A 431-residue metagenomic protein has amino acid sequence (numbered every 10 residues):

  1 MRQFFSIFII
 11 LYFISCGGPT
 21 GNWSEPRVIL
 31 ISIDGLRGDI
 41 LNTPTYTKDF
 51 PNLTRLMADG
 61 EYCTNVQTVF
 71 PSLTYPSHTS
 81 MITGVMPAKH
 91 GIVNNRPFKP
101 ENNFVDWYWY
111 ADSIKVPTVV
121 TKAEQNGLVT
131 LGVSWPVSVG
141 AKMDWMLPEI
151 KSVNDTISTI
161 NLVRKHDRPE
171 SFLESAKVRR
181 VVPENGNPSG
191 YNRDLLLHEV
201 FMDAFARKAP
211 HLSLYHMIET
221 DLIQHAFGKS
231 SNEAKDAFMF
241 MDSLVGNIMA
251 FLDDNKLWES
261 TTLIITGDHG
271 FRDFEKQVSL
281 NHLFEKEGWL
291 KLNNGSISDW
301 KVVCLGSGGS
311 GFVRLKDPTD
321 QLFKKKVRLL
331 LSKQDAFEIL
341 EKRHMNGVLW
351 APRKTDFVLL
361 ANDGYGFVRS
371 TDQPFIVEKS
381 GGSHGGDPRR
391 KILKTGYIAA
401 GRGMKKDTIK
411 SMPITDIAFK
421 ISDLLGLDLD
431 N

Functional and structural regions predicted by a protein language model:
Q3-I14: Sec-dependent N-terminal signal peptides
G18-E61: Active-site-proximal N-terminal segment of extracellular/periplasmic enzymes that hydrolyze or transfer
W23, I40-L41, Y191-Y215, T220-T261 (+2 more regions): A long, amphipathic alpha-helix that forms part of the scaffold/cap immediately adjacent to metal-dependent active
I29-S32, C63-N65, S80-I82, V129-S134 (+6 more regions): Structural recognition of the beta-strand scaffold that forms the well-ordered cores of secreted hydrolase catalytic
L30, N52, M239-F284, V358 (+1 more regions): Metal-dependent active-site segment of extracytoplasmic phospho-/sulfohydrolases and closely related
Y62-V85, V133-M143: Short, solvent-exposed turn/loop segments enriched in Gly/Ser/Thr/Pro and often Arg
M86-G228: His/Asp/Glu-rich, glycine-adjacent segments that coordinate divalent cations and/or stabilize oxyanion chemistry on
V116, D299-K420, L424: Active-site neighborhoods of enzymes that stabilize oxyanions during catalysis
